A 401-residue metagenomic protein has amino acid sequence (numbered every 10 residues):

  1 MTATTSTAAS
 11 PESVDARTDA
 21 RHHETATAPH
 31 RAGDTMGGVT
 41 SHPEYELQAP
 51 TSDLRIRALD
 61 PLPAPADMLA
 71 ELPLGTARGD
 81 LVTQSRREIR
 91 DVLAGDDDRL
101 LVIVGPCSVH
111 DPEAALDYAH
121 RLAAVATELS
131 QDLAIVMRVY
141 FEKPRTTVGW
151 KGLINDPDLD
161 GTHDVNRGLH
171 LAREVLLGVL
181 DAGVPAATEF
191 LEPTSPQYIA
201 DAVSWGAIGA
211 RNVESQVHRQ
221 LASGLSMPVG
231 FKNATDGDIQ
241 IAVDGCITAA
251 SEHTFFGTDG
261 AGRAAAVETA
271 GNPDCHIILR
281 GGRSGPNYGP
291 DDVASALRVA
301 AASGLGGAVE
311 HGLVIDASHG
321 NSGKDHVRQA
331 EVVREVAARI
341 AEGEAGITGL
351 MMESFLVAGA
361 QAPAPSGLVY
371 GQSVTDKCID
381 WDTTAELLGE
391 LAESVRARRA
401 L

Functional and structural regions predicted by a protein language model:
G37-D60: Polybasic, low-complexity association/targeting segments
Q48-S52, D132-S295, H319-K324, Q329-E335 (+4 more regions): Active-site-facing alpha/beta catalytic cores
D53-A94: N- or domain-start disorder-to-order transition segments that initiate the globular core
L101-A114, D376: Conserved phosphate/anionic-ligand binding catalytic regions in large, soluble enzymes, centered on
G105, I315, D380: Conserved, mostly hydrophobic/aromatic
P112-A124, T147-N155: Glycine-rich loop at the start of a catalytic domain that most often binds anionic cofactors/ligands
F355-R399: Internal helix-turn-beta structural module
